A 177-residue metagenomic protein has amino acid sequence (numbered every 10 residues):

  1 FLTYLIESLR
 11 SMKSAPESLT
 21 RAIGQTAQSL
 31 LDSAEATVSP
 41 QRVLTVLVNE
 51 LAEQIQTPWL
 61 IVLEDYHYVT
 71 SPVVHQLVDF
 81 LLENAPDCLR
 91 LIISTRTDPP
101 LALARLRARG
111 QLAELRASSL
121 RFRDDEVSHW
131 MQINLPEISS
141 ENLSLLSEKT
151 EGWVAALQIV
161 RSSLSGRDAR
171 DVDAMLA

Functional and structural regions predicted by a protein language model:
T3-S11: P-loop NTPase Walker A phosphate-binding motif
T3-Y4, S39, V46, L60 (+3 more regions): Alpha-helical sensor/transducer elements of the RecA-like P-loop NTPase core
S8, Q54-I55, E141-S144: Short hydrophobic "helix-edge" motifs at membrane interfaces and signal-peptide entry regions
S14-L31, E137-S144: Short, surface-exposed acidic
P16, A27-L30, A52, A104 (+1 more regions): Amphipathic helix/helix-loop-helix segment enriched in hydrophobic residues with interspersed Lys/Arg and occasional
R21-I61, D79-F80: Mid-core helix/loop region of P-loop NTP-binding domains shared across ATPases and GTPases
A52, E64-T70: Catalytic acidic motif of RecA-like/P-loop NTPases
